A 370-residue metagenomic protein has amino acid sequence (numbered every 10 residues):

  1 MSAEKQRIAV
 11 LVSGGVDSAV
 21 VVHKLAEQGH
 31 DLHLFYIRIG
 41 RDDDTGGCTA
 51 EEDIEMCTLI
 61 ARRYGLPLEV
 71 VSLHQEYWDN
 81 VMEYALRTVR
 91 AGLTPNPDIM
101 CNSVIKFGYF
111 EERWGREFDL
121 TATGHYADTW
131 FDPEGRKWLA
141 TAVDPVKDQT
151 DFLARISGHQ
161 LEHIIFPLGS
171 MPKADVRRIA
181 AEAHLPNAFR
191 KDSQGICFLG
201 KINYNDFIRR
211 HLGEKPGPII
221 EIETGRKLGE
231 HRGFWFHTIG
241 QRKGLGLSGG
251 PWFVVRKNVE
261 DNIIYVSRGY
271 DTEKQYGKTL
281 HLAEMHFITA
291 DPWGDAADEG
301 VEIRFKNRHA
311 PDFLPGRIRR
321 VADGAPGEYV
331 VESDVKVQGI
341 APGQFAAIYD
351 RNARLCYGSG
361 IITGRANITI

Functional and structural regions predicted by a protein language model:
M1-R155, I165, A174-D175, A181: ATP-dependent adenylation/nucleotidyltransferase module used to activate substrates
A122-T129, W138-I370: AMP-forming adenylation/ATP pyrophosphatase catalytic core
